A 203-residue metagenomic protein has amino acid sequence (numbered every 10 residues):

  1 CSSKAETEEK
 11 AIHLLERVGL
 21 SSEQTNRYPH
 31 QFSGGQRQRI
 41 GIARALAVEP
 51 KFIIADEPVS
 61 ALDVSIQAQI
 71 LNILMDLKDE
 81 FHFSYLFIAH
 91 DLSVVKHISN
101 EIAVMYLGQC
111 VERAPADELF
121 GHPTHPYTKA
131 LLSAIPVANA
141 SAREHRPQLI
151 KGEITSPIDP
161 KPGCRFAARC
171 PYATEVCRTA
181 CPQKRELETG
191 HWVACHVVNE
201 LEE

Functional and structural regions predicted by a protein language model:
C1-E6, A114: ABC-type ATPase nucleotide-binding domains, specifically the catalytic core motifs of the NBD
E6-E23, K129-S133: Conserved ABC ATPase "signature" region
E9, N26-Y28, H145: Interfacial catalytic loop of ABC nucleotide-binding domains
Y28-F32, Q36: Conserved ABC ATPase signature
A47-K51: A short, proline-enriched helix->beta-strand linker immediately N-terminal to the Walker B motif in ABC-type P-loop
I54, P58, L62, I66-H145: P-loop NTP-binding/switch modules centered on Walker-like glycine-rich loops
A116-E203: Charged, flexible cofactor/metal-binding loops and thiol motifs
